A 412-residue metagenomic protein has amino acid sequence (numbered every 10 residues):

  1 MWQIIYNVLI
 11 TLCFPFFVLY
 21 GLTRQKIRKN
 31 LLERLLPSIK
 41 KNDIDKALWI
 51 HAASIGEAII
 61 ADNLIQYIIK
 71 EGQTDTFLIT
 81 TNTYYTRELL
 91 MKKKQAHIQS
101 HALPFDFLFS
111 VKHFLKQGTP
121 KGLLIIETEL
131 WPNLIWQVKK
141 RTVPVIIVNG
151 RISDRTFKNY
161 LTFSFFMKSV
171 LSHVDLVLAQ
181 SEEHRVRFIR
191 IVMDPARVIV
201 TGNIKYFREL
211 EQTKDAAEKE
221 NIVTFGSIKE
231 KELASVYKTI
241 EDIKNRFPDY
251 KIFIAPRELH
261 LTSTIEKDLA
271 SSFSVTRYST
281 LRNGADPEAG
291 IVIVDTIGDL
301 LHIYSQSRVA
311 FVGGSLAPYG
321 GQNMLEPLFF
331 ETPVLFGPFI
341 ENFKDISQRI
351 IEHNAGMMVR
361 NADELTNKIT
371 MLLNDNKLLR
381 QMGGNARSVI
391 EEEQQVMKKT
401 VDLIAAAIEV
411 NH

Functional and structural regions predicted by a protein language model:
M1-H412: Nucleotide-activated sugar donor-binding and catalytic core shared by glycosyltransferases and related lipid-linked
